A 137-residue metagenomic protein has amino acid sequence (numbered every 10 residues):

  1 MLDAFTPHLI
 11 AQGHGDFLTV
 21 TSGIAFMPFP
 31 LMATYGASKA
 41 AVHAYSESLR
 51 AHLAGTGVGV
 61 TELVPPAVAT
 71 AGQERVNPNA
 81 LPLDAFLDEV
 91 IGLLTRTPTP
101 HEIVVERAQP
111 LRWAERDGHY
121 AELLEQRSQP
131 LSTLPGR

Functional and structural regions predicted by a protein language model:
L2, S38: Active-site helix of classical SDR
A4-D16, H52: A short helix-coil junction within the Rossmann-fold of NAD(P)-dependent oxidoreductases
L9, M27, S48-G59: Active-site-adjacent segment of SDR/Rossmann-fold oxidoreductases
S22: Residue(s) in the substrate-gating loop at a strand-loop-helix junction that position the organic substrate next
F29-A33: Active-site loop immediately N-terminal to the catalytic Tyr-X3-Lys motif of short-chain dehydrogenase/reductase
Y35, H43: Catalytic tyrosine of NAD(P)H-dependent dehydrogenase/reductases that use a Tyr as the general acid/base
L53-V68, T99: Conserved Rossmann-fold SDR core element
E62-L63, E74-G118: C-terminal helical subdomain
